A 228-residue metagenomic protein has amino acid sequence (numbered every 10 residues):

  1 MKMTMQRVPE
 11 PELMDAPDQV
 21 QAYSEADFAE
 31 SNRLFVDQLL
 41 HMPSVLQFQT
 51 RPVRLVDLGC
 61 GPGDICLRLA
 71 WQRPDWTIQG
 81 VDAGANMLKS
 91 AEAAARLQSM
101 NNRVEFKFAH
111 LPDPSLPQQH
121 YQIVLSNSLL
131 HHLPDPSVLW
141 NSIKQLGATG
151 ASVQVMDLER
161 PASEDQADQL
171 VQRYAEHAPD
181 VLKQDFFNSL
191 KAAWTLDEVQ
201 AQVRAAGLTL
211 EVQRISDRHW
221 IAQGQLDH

Functional and structural regions predicted by a protein language model:
M1-A22: N-terminal, positively charged/glycine-rich alpha-helical extensions of SAM-dependent methyltransferases
A29-R51: Conserved alpha-helix/loop element of class I SAM-dependent methyltransferases that forms part of the SAM/SAH-binding
R51-G61: Conserved class I S-adenosyl-L-methionine
V56, D64-D113: Class I SAM-dependent methyltransferase SAM/SAH-binding core
L125: A conserved beta-strand element that flanks and buttresses the S-adenosyl-L-methionine
L133-I143: A short, conserved alpha-helix within the catalytic core of class I
G147-S152: Short glycine-dipeptide loop
M156-G207, E211-R214, I221: C-terminal alpha-helical "lid/dimerization" subdomain adjacent to the S-adenosyl-L-methionine
